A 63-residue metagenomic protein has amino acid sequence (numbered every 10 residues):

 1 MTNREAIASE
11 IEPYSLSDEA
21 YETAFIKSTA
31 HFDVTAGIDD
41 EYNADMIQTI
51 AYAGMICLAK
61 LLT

Functional and structural regions predicted by a protein language model:
M1-M46: Conserved short "hinge" loops at termini or chain/domain junctions
D45-M55: Elongated alpha-helical scaffolds
I56-T63: Short loop/turn elements at secondary-structure junctions
